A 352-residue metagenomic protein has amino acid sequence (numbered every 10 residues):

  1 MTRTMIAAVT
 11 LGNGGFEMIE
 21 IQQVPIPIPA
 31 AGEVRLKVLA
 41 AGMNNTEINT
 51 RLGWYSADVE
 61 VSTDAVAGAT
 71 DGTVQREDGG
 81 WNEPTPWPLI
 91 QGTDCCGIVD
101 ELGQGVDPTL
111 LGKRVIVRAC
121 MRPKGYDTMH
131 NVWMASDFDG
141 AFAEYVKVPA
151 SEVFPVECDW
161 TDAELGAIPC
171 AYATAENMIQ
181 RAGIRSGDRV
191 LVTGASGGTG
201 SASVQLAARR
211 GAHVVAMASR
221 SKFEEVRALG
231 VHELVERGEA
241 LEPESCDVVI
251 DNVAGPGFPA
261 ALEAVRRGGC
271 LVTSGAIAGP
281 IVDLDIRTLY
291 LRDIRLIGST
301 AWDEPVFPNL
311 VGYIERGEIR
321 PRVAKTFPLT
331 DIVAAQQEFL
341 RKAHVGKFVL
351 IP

Functional and structural regions predicted by a protein language model:
T2-R3, E304-P352: C-terminal hydrophobic helical "lid"/dimerization subdomain of Rossmann-like NAD(P)H-dependent oxidoreductases
I26-A41, S56-M121, E157-D159: Glycine-rich beta-strand-centered segment in the early N-terminal region that forms part of a ligand/cofactor-binding
T70-I90, V117-G194: NAD(P)H dinucleotide-binding glycine-rich loop of Rossmann-like/cofactor-binding domains, especially the beta1-alpha1
G103, A119-C120, G194, A218 (+1 more regions): Conserved "cap/hinge" positions at secondary-structure junctions
I116, V249-I250, V272: N-terminal Rossmann-like NAD(P) cofactor-binding module of classical short-chain dehydrogenase/reductase
M129-N131, R210, P256-R322, P352: Glycine-rich phosphate-binding loop and adjacent beta-alpha segment of Rossmann(oid) nucleotide-cofactor-binding
W160-E239: Mid-domain Rossmann-like dinucleotide-binding core that forms the NAD(H)/NADP(H) cofactor-binding site
E242-V249: A short acidic, Gly/Pro-enriched loop at the edge of an enzyme's catalytic core that lines a small-molecule cofactor
